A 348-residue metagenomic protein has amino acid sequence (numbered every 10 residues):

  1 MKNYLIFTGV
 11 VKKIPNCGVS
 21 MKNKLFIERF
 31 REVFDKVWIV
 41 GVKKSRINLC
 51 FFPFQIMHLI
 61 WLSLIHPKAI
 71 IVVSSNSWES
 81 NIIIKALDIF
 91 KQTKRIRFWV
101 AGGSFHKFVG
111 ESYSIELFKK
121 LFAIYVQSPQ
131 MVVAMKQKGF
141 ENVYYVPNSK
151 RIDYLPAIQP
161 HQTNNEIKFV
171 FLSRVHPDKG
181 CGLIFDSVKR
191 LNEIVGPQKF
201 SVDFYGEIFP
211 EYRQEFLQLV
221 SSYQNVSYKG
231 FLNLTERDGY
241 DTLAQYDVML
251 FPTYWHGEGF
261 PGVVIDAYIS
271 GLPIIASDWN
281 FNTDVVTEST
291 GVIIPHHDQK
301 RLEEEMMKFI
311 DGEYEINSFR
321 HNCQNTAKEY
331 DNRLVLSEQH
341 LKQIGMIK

Functional and structural regions predicted by a protein language model:
M21-L25, I167, H176-R190: A conserved mid-protein helix/loop that constitutes part of the nucleotide-sugar donor-binding site
K43, S201-Q214, G230-F231: Glycosyltransferase donor-sugar binding loop
N76-E79, K94-S112, A123: A short, histidine- and acid-enriched strand-loop-helix "catalytic/donor-clamping" loop that lines the nucleotide-sugar
K119-A157: Donor nucleotide-sugar binding/catalytic pocket of nucleotide-sugar-dependent glycosyltransferases
Q214-T235: Nucleotide-activated donor-binding/catalytic signature segment of Leloir-type glycosyltransferases, i.e., the conserved
L250, I269, P273-A276: Short hydrophobic beta-strand element within catalytic cores of glycosyltransferases and related nucleotide-activated
E288, V292-K300, K308-Y314: Conserved acidic donor-binding segment of nucleotide-sugar-dependent glycosyltransferases
Y314-G345: A charged, aromatic-enriched C-terminal amphipathic alpha-helix characteristic of glycosyltransferases across folds
